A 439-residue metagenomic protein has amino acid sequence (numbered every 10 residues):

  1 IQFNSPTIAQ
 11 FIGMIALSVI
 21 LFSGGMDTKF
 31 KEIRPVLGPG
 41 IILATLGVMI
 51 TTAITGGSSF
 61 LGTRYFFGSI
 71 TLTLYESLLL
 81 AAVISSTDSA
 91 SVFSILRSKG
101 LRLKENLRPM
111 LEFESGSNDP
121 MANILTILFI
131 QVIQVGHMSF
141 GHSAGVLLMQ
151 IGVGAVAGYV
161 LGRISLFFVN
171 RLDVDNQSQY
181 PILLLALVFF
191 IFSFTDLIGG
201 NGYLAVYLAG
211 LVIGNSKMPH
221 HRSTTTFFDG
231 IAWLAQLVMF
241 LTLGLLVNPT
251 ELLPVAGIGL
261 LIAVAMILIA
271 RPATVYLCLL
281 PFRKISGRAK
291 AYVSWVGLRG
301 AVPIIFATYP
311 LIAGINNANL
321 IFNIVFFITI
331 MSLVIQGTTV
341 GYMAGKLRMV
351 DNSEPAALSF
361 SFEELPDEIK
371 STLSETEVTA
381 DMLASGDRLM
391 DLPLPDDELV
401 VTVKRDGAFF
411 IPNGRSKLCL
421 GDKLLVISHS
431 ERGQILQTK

Functional and structural regions predicted by a protein language model:
I1-S353, D367: Transmembrane helical cores of multi-pass secondary ion antiporters/exchangers
G341, D387, Q434-I435: Alpha-helical elements of the RecA-like P-loop NTPase motor core of helicases
A344, M390, Q437: A short local structural element in Rossmann-fold oxidoreductases
N352-L373: Long, charged amphipathic helices and adjacent flexible linkers at domain junctions
L373-T379: A short glycine-rich, His/Asp/Glu-containing loop-to-beta-strand
T379-E431: Cytosolic Rossmann-like ligand/nucleotide-binding regulatory domains
R415-S416, L436-K439: Short, compositionally biased
